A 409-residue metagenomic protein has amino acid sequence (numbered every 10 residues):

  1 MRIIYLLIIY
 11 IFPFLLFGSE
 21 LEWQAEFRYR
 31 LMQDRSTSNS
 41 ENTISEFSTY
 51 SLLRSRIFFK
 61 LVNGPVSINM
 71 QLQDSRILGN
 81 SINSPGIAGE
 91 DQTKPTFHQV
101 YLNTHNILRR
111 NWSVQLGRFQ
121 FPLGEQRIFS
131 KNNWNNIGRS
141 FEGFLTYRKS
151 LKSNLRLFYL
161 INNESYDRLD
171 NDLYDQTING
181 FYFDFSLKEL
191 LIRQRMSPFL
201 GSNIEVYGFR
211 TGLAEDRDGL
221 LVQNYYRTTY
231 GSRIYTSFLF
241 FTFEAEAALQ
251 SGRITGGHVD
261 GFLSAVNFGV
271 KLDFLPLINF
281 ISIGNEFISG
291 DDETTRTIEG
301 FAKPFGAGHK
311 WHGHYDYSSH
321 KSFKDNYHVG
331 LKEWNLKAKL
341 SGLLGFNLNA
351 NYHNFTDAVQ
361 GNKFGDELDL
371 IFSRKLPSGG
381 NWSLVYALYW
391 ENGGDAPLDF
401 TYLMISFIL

Functional and structural regions predicted by a protein language model:
I3-L15: Sec-dependent N-terminal signal peptides
G18-S38, V66-M70, S202-E205: Transmembrane beta-strand segments of Gram-negative outer membrane beta-barrel proteins
E20-E22, L108-V114, N132-T295, W334-L336 (+5 more regions): Signature for the C-terminal beta-barrel architecture of outer-membrane proteins
T37-L53, V62-R110, L123-K131, R253-V259 (+2 more regions): Surface-exposed loop and membrane-interface regions of Gram-negative outer-membrane beta-barrel proteins
T37-T43, N83-G86, Q126-F129, E164-D167 (+4 more regions): Extracytoplasmic loops and strand-loop junctions of Gram-negative outer membrane beta-barrel proteins
G117: Small/polar (Gly/Ser/Thr/Ala-rich) solvent-exposed segments that form structured loops/beta-strands/short helices used
T294-H328: Flexible glycine-rich, low-complexity coil/linker segments exposed to the extracellular/periplasmic environment
L376-L409: Predominantly the C-terminal beta-signal and adjacent terminal strand-loop region of outer-membrane beta-barrel
